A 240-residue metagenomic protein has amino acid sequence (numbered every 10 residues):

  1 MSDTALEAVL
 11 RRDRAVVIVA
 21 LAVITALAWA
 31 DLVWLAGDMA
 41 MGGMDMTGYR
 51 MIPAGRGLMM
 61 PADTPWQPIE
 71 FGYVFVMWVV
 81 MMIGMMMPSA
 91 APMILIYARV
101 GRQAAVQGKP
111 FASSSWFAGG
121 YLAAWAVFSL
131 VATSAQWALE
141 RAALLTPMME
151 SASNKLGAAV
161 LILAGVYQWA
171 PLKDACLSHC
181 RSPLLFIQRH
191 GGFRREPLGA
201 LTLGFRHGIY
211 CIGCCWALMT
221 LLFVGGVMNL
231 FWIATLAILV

Functional and structural regions predicted by a protein language model:
M1-V80, Q103-V106, L144-M149, P171-G192: Histidine-/acidic- and/or cysteine-rich, low-complexity loops and terminal segments associated with membrane
D3-L6, V131-N154, F223-V240: Transmembrane-helix boundary and interhelical-loop signature of multi-pass inner-membrane proteins
V17, L21, E70-V74, S113 (+4 more regions): Residue-level signature of transmembrane alpha-helical entry/exit and packing/kink sites in multi-pass membrane
A40, A98-G101, A132-Q136, E140 (+1 more regions): Membrane-water interface at transmembrane helix exits
G72-R99, G119-F128, V166-G191, E196-L239: Functional transmembrane helices that embed catalytic/metal-coordinating motifs
V106-G120, T202: Membrane-interface alpha-helices at helix entry/exit sites of multi-pass transporters
L156-Y167: Hydrophobic cores of alpha-helical transmembrane segments in multi-pass inner/ER membrane proteins, independent
